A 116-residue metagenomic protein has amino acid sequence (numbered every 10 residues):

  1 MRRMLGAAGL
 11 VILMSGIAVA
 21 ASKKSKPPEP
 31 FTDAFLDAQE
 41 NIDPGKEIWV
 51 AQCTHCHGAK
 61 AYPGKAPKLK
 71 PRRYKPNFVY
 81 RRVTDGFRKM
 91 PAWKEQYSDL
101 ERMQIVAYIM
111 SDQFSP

Functional and structural regions predicted by a protein language model:
M1-M4: Positively charged n-region of N-terminal signal peptides that target proteins for export
A7-G16: Bacterial N-terminal signal peptides
A20-S22, E95-P116: C-terminal capping alpha-helices of c-type cytochrome domains
A21-I48, P116: Electrostatic cytochrome c docking/interface patches
F35-K46, V50, G58-K89: Gly/Gly-Pro-rich "capping" loops immediately C-terminal to redox-active cysteine motifs in periplasmic/lumenal
Q52, G86, I109-D112: Alpha-helix boundary/capping residues
H55: Short, cysteine/histidine-rich loop/knuckle motifs that typically chelate Zn2+
M90, K94: Conserved ABC ATPase nucleotide-binding domain signature region
